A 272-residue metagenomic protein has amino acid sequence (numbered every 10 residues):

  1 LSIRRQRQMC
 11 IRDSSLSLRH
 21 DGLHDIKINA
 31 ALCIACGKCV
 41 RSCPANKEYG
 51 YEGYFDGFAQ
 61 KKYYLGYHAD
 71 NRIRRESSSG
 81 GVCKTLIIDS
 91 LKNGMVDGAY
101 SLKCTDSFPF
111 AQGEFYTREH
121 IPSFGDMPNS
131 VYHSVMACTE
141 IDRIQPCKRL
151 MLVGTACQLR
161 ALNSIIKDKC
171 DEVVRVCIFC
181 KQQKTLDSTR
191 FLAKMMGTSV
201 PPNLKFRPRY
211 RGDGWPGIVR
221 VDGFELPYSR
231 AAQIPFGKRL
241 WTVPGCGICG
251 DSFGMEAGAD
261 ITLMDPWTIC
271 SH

Functional and structural regions predicted by a protein language model:
L1-R7, I11: Single conserved hydrophobic/aromatic residue that forms the stacking wall/gate of nucleotide- or nucleobase-binding
S2, A35, T155-A156: Alpha-helical architecture
S2, L18-R19, R143, D168: Generic structural signal for beta-strand residues in well-ordered domains
R4, C33, C246-C249: Short cysteine-rich clusters marking metal-coordination/redox-active sites
R4, I26, C36, R239-T242: Residue-level signal for mature regions of secreted extracellular proteins and peptides
Q8, S14-I73: N-terminal juxtadomain amphipathic helix that follows a signal peptide/anchor or precedes a small N-terminal auxiliary
E48-H272: Iron-sulfur-associated redox domains of electron-transfer enzymes in respiratory and anaerobic energy metabolism
